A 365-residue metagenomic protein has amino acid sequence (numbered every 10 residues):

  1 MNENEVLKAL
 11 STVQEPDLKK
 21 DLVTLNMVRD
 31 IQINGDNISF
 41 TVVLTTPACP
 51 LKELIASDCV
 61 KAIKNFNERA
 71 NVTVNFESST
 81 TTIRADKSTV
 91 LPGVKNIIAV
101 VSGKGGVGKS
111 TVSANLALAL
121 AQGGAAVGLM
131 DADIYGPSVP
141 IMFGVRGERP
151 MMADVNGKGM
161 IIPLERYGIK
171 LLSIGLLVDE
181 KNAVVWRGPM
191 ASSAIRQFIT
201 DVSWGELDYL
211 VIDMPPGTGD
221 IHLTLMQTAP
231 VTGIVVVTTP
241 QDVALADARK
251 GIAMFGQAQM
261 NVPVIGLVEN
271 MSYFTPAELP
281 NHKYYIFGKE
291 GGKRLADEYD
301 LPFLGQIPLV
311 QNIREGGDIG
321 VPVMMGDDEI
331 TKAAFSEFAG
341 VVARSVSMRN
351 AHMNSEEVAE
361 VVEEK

Functional and structural regions predicted by a protein language model:
M1-R29, I33, K61: N-proximal, solvent-exposed amphipathic alpha-helical segments enriched in charged/polar residues
T24-M27, Q32-T41, T45-V101, V346 (+1 more regions): Extreme N-terminal, non-catalytic leader segments that precede Walker-type/kinase nucleotide-binding cores
A48, V178-P189, V236, P240-V243: Flexible beta-alpha connector loops of hexameric P-loop NTPases
S57-C59, D208-Y209, P215-E315: Conserved catalytic-core segment of NTP-binding enzymes
I97-D133, M260: Walker A/P-loop phosphate-binding motif and the immediately C-terminal alpha-helix
L120, A125-K181, S192: Phosphate-binding loop that captures ATP/GTP phosphates
P150-A153, I174-P189, R196-T224: Switch II (G3) loop of P-loop NTPases
I319-E329: C-terminal boundary of histidine-terminating zinc-finger modules
